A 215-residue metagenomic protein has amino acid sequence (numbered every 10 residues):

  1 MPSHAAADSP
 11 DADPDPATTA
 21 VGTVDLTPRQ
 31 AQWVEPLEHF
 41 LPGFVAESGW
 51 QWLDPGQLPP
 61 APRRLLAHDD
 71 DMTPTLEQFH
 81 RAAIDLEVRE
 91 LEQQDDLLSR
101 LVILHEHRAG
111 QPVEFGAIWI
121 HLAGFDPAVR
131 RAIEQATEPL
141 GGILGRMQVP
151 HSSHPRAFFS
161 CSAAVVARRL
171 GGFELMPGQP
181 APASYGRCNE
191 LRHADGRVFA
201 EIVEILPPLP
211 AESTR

Functional and structural regions predicted by a protein language model:
P2-C188, R192-R215: N-terminal domain-onset segments
